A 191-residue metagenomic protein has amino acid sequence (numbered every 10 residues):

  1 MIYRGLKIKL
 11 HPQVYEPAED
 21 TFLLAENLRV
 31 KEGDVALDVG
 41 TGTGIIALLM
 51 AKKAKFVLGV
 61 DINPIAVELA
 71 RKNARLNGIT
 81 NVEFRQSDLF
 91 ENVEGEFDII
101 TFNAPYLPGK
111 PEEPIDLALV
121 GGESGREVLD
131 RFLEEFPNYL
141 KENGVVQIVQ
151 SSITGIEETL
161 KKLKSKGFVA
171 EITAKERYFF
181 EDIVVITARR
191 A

Functional and structural regions predicted by a protein language model:
M1-V30: Class I SAM-dependent transferase core
R4-L6, G78-V82, F168: A short helix-to-beta-strand connector/capping loop
K9, V14, E26, V128-V185: Conserved Class I SAM-dependent methyltransferase catalytic core
E19-F102, P108-K110: Conserved SAM/SAH cofactor-binding pocket of Class I
V60, G122, V149: Active-site-adjacent beta-strand anchor residues
R71-K72, E112-P114, T159-K161: Short amphipathic alpha-helical segments
A104-R131: Mobile active-site "lid"/loop adjacent to the S-adenosyl-L-methionine
I186-A191: C-terminal lobe and adjacent flexible extensions of AdoMet/dcAdoMet transferase-like proteins
